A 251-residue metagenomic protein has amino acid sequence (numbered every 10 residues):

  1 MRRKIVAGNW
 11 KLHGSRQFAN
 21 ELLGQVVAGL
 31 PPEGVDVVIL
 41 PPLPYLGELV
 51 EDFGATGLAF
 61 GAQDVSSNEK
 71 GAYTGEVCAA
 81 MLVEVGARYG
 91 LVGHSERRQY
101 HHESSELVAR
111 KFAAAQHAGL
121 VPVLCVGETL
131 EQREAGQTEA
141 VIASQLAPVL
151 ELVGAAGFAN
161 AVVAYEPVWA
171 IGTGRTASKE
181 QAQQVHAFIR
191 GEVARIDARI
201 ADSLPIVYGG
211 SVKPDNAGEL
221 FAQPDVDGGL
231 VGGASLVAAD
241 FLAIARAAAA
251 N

Functional and structural regions predicted by a protein language model:
M1-N251: Active-site loop-to-helix "anion-binding N-cap" substructures in soluble metabolic enzymes
